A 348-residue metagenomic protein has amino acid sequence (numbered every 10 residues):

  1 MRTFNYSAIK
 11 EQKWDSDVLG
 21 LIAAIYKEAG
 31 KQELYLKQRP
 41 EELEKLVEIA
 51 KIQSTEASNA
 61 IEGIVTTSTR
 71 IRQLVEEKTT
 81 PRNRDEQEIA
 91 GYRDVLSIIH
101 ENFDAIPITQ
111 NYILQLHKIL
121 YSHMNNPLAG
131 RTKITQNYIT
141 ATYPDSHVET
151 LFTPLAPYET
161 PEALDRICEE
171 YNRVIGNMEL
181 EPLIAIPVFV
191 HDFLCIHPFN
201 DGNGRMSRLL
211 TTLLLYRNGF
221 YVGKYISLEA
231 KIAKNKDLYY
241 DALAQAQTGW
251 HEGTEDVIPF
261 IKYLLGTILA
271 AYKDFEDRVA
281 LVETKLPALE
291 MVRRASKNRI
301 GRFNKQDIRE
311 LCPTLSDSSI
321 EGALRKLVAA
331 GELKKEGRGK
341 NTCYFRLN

Functional and structural regions predicted by a protein language model:
M1-N348: FIC/Doc superfamily catalytic core
